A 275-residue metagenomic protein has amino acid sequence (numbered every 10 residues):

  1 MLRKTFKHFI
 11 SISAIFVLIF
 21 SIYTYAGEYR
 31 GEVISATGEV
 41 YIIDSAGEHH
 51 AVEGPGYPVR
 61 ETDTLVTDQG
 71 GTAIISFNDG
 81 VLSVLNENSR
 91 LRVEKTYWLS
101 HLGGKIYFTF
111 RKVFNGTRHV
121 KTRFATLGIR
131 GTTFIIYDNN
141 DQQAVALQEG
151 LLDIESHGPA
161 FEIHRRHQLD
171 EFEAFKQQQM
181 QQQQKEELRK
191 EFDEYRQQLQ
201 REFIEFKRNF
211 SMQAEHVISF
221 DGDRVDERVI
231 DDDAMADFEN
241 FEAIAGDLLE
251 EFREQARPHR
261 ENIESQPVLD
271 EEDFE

Functional and structural regions predicted by a protein language model:
L2-A14, Y23-Y29, G47-P55, R60 (+5 more regions): C-terminal interaction modules
G27-I43: Short N-terminal segments immediately surrounding and downstream of signal-peptide cleavage
G38-V40, G70-T72, T132: Generic short beta-strand segments
E39-Y41, L91, Y107-F108, I135: Active-site/binding-pocket entry motifs
V59, L65-L127, V145-I154: Short, small-residue-rich packing micro-motifs
G128-F134: Active-site glycine-rich loop that binds ribose-phosphate moieties when present
